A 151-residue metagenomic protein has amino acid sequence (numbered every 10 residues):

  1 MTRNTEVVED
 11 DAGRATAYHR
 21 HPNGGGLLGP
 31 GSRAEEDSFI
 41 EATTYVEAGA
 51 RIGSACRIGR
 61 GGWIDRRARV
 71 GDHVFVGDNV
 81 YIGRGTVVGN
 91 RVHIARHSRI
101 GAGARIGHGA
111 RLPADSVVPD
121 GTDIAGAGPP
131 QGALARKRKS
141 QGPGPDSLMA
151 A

Functional and structural regions predicted by a protein language model:
M1-W63: Extended, small-residue-rich solenoid/repeat segments and analogous flexible loops that form exposed scaffolds
T2-L27, A68, D72-A151: Glycine-rich hexapeptide-repeat left-handed beta-helix
